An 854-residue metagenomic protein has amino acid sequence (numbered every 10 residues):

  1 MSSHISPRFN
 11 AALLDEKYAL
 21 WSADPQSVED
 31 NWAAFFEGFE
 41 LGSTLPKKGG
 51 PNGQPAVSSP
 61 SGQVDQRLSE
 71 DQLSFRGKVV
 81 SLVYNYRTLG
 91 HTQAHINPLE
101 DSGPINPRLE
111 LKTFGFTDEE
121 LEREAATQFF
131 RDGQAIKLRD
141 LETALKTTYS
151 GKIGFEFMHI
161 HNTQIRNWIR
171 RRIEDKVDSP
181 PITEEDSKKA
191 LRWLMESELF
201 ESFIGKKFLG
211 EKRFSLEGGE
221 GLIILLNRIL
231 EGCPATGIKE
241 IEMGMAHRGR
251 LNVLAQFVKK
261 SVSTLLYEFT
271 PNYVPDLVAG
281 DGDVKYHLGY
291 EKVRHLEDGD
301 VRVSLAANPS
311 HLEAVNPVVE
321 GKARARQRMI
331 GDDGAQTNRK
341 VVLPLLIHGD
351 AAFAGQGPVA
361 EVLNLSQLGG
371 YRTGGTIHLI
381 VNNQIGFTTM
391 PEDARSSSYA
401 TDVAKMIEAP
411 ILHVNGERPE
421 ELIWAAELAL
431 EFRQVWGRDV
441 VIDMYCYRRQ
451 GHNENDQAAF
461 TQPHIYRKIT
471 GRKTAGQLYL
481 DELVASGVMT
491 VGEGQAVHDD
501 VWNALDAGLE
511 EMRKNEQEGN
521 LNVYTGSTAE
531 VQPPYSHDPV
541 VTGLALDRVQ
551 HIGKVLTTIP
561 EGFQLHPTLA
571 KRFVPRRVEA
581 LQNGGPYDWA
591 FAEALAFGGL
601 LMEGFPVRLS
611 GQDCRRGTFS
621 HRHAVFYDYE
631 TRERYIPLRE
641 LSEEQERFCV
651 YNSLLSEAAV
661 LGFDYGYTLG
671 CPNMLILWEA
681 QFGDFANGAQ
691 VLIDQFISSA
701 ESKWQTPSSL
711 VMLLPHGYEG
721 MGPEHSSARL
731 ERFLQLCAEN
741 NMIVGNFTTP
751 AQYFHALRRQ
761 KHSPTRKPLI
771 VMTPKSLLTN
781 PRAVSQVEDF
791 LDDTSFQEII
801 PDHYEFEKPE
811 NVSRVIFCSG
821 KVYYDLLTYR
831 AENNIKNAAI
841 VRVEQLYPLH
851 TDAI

Functional and structural regions predicted by a protein language model:
M1-F39: Subset of Sec-pathway N-terminal targeting signals
I5-R8, E70, R213-E220, R302-E313 (+15 more regions): Alpha-helix capping and helix-loop boundary segments enriched in small/acidic/polar residues
F39-G221, I238: Extended, charge-enriched "interface" segments that sit outside catalytic cores
R67, S74-Y84, H91-E124, T143 (+5 more regions): Flexible, glycine-rich loop/tail regions that form catalytic "lids" or insertion modules at the edges of active sites
D178-E201, P271-D332, P637, P764-T828 (+1 more regions): Active-site cores of enzymes that catalyze phosphoryl transfer or operate on phosphate-rich substrates
F203-S263, R577, D588-P606: Active-site pocket-lining segments that scaffold enzyme catalytic pockets across diverse folds
E242-E408, L412, F619-C671: Cofactor-binding active-site loop characterized by glycine-rich and histidine/acidic residues
G386-S397, K405-V441, Y445-G451: Conserved phosphate-handling catalytic cores of large alpha/beta enzymes
